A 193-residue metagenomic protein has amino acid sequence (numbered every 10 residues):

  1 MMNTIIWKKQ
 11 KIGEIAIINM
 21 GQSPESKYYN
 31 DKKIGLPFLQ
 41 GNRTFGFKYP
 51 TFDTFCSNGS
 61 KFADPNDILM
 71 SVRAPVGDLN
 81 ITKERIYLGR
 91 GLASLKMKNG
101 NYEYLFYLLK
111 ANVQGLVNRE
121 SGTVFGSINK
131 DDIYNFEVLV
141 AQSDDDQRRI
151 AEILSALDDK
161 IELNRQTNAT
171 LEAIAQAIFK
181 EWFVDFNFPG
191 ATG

Functional and structural regions predicted by a protein language model:
M1, F55, G122: Generic anion/oxyanion-binding catalytic loop in active/binding sites
M1-Q22, N135, L139-R149, S155-E181 (+1 more regions): Non-catalytic DNA-recognition/assembly elements of restriction-modification systems
I5-N19, N80-I86, R90-R148: Basic, amphipathic alpha-helical recognition segments used for DNA target recognition
K9-Y29, I34-P65, L88: Sequence-specific dsDNA recognition surfaces
N30-D31, V117, A191: Extended, non-catalytic scaffold segments that flank or surround catalytic motifs
D31-I34, F47, G126-S127, T167-E172 (+1 more regions): Juxtamembrane/interface motifs at transmembrane-helix termini
M70-S71: A generic structural signal for residues embedded in beta-strands
A74-D78: Short, charged beta-turn/beta-strand-edge "cap" motif at the junction between a beta-strand and an adjacent loop
